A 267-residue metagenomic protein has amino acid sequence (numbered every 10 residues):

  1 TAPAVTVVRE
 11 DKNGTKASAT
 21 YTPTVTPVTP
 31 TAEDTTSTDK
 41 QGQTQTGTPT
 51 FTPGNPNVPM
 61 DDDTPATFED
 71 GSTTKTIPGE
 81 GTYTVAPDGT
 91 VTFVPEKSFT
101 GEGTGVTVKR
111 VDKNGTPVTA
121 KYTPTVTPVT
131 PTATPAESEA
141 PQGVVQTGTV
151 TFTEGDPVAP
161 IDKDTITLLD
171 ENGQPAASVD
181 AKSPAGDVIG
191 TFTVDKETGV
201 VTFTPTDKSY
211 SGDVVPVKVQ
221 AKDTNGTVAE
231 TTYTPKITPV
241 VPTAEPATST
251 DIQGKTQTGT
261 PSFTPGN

Functional and structural regions predicted by a protein language model:
T1-A19, T73-A120, K182-T231: Acidic, turn/loop-rich segments in luminal/extracellular domains of secretory-pathway and cell-surface proteins
V5, K12-D62, K113-A159, K222-N267: Extracellular interdomain linkers/hinges and stalk-like, low-complexity segments in secreted or single-pass
V7, P30-A32, P65-D70, G81-V85 (+4 more regions): Generic structural motif
N55-P78, D156-G186, F263, N267: Change to "...patches in solvent-exposed regions of secreted, membrane-anchored, or virion-exposed structural
